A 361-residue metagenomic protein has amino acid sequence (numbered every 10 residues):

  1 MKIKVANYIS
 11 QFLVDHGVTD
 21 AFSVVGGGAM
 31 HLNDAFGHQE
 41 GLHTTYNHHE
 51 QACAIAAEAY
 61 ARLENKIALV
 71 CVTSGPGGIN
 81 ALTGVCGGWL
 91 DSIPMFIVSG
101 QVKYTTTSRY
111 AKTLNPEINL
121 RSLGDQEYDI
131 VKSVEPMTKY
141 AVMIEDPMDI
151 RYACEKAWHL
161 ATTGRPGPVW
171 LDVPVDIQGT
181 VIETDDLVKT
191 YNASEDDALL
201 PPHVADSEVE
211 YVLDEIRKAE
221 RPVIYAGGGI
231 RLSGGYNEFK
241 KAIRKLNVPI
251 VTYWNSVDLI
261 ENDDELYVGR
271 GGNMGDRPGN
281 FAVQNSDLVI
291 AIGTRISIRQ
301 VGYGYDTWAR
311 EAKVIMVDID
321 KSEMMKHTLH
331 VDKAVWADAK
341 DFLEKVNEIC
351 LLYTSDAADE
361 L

Functional and structural regions predicted by a protein language model:
M1-C350: N-terminal alpha/beta PP-like core and its mobile active-site loop of ThDP/TPP-dependent enzymes
Y353-L361: Single conserved hydrophobic/aromatic residue that forms the stacking wall/gate of nucleotide- or nucleobase-binding
